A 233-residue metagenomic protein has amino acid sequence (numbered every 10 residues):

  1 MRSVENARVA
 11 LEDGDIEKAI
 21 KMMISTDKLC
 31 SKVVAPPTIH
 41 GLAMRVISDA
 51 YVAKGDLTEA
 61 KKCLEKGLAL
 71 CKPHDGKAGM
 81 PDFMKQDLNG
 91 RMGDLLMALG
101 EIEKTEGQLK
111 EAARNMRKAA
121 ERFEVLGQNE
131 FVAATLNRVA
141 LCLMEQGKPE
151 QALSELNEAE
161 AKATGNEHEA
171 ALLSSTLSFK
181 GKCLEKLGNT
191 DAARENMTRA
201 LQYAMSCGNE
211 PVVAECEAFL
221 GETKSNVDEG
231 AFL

Functional and structural regions predicted by a protein language model:
M1, L42, D87-G90, D94 (+4 more regions): Residue register of alpha-helical TPR repeats
I24-S31, L68-K77, R117-V125, N157-G165 (+2 more regions): Amphipathic alpha-helical segments of tetratricopeptide repeats
V34-A35, M80, D87, G127 (+2 more regions): Structural signature of alpha-solenoid helical repeat scaffolds
T38, F83, D87-G90, E130 (+2 more regions): Residue signature of alpha-solenoid helical repeat architecture, marking inter-repeat boundaries and helix-start
